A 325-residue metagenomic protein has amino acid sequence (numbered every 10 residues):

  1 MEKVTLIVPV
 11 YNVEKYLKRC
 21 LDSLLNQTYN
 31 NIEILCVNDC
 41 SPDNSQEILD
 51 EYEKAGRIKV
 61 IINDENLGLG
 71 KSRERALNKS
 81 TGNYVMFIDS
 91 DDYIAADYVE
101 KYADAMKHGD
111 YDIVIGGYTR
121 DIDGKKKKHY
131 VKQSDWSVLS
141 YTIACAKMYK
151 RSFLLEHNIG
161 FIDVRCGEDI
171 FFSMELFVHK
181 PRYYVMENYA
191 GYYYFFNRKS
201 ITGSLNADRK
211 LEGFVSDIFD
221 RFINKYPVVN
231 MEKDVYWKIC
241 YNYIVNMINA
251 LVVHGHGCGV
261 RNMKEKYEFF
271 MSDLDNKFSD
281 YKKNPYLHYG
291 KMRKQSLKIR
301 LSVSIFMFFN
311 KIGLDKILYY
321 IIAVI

Functional and structural regions predicted by a protein language model:
N12-N26: Short, well-formed alpha-helical segments that are part of the catalytic scaffolds of diverse glycosyltransferases
S23, N38-E47, E65, D89: A conserved acidic beta->alpha catalytic loop
N63-S80: Glycine-rich, basic loop-to-helix element that forms the pyrophosphate-binding segment of sugar-nucleotide handling
V85: Short aromatic/hydrophobic "clamp" motif used to bind/position activated sugar donors
D97-K127: Conserved donor NDP-sugar-binding/catalytic core segment of glycosyltransferases
S134-R209: Conserved nucleotide-sugar donor-binding catalytic segment
A190-N197, S204-K233, Y241-F278: Catalytic core of nucleotide-sugar-dependent glycosyltransferases
H256-I325: Membrane-interface aromatic/basic loop that binds lipid-linked glycans or pyrophosphate carriers, typified by
